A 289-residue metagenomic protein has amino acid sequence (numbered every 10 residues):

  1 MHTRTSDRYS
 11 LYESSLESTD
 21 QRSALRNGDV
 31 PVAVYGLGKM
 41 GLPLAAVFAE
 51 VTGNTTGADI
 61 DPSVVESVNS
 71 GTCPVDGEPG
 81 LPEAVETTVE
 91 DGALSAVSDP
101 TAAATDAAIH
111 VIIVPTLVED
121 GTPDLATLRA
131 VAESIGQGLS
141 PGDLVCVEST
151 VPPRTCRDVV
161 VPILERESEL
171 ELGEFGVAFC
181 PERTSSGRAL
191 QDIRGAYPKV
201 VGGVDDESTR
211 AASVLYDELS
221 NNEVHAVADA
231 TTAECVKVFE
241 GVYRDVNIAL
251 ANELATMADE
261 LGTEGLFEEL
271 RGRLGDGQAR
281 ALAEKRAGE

Functional and structural regions predicted by a protein language model:
H2-E289: Structural/interface elements that position substrates and couple domains in central-metabolism enzymes
